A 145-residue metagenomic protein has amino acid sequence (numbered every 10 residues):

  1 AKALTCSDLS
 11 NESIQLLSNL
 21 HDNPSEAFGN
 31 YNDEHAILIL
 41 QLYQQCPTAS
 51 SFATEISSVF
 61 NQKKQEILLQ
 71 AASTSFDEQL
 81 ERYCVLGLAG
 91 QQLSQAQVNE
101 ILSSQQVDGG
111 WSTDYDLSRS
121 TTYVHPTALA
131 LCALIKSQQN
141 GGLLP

Functional and structural regions predicted by a protein language model:
A1-I14, S25-A49, Q70-A96, D116-G142: An alpha-helical repeat/solenoid feature that recognizes helix-turn-helix modules
L17-H21, V59-L68, V98-L102: Buried hydrophobic core positions in alpha-solenoid tandem helical repeats
N23-P24, V107: Kelch-like beta-propeller repeat domains
S51-N61: Short helix-loop boundary/capping segments
L102-T121: Conserved blade-ending motifs and adjacent loop-strand segments that build the rim/top face of beta-propeller domains
